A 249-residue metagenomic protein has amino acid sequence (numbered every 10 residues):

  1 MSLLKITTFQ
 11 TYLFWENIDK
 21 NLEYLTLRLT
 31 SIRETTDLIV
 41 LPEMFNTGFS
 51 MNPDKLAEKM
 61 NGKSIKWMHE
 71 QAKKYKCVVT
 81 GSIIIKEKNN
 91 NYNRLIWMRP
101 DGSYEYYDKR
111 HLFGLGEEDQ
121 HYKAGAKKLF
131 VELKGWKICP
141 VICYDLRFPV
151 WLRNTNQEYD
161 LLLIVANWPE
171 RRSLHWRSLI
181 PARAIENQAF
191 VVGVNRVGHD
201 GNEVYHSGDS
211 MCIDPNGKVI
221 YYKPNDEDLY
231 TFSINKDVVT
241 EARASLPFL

Functional and structural regions predicted by a protein language model:
S2-T8: Extreme N-terminal starter segment of soluble prokaryotic enzymes
Q10-W15: Short polar catalytic/cofactor-binding loops
I18-D19, E23-P100, E105, P169-A182 (+1 more regions): Cys-nucleophile CN-hydrolase/nitrilase-fold catalytic domain and related Cys-dependent amidase chemistry that acts on
D37-L38, I138, L161: Structural motif
K63-C77, R147-L229: CN hydrolase (nitrilase-like) catalytic-core segments centered on the catalytic cysteine and neighboring Lys/Glu
G81-I83, R94-M98, L129, G193 (+2 more regions): Short beta-strand scaffold segments in enzyme catalytic cores
K86-Q157, R171-S178, E241-L249: Active-site catalytic loop in hydrolytic enzyme cores
